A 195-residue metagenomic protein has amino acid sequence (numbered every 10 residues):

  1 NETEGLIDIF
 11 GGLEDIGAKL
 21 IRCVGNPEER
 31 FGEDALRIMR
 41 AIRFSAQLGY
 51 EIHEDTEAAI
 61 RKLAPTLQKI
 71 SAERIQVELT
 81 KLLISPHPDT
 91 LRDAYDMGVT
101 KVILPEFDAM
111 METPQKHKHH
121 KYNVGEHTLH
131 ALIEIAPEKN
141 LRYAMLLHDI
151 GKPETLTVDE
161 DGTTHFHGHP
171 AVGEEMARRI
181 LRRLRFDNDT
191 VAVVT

Functional and structural regions predicted by a protein language model:
N1-L146, I150-G168, V172-T190: Glycine- and charge-enriched loop/helix tracts that form the active or gating conduit in phosphate/cation-handling
